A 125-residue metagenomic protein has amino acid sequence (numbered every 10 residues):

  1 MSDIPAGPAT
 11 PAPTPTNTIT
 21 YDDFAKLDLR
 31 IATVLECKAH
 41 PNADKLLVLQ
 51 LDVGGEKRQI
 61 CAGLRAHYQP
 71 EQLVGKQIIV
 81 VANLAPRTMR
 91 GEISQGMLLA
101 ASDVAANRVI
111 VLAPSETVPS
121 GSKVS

Functional and structural regions predicted by a protein language model:
M1-S125: Phosphate-backbone binding interfaces of nucleic-acid-interacting proteins
